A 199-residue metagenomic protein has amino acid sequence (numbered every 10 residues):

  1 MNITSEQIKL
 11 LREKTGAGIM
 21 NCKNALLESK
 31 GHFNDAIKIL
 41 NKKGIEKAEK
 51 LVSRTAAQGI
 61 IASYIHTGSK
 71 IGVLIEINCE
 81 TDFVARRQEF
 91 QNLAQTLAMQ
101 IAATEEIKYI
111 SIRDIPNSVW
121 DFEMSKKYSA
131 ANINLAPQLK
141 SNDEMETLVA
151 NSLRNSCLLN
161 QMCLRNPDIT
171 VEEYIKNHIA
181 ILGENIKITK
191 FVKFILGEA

Functional and structural regions predicted by a protein language model:
N2-A199: N-terminal assembly/interaction segments in proteins that build large macromolecular machines
